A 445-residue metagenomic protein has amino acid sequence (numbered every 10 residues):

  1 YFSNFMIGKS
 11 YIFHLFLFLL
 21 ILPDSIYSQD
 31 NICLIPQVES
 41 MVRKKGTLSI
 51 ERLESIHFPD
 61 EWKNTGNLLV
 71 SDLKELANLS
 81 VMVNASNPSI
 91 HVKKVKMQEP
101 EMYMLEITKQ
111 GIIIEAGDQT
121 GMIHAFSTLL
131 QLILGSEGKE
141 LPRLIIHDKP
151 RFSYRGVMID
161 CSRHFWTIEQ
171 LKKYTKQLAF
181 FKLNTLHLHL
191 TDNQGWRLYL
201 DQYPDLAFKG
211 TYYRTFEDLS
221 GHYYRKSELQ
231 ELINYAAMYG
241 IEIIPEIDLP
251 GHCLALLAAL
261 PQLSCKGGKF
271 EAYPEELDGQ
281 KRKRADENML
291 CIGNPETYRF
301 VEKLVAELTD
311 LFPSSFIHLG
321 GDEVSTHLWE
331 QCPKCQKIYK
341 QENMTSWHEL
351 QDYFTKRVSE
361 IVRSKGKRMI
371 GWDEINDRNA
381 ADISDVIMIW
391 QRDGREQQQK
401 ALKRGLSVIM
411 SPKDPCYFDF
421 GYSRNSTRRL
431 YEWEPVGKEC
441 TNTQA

Functional and structural regions predicted by a protein language model:
Y1-F13: Bacterial N-terminal signal peptides that target proteins for export
I12-F18, S25-R155, I361-R363, R368-N376: Acidic, contiguous N-terminal accessory segments
L79, L183, I241, K367 (+1 more regions): Short glycine/serine/threonine/alanine-rich loop segments
Q98-H318, C332, R357, I361: Feature activates predominantly on carbohydrate-active enzymes
S162, T191-G195, D248-H252, D322-V324 (+3 more regions): Active-site beta-loop-alpha junctions enriched in small/polar residues
W196-L198, H252-A255, H327-W329, N379-A381 (+2 more regions): Extracytoplasmic/secreted cell-surface and envelope-processing proteins
D278-K281, A285-S384, Q391-K400: Active-site neighborhood of glycoside hydrolase catalytic domains
M369-E374, A381-D385, Q391-A445: Flexible, acidic glycine-rich loops studded with aromatic residues
